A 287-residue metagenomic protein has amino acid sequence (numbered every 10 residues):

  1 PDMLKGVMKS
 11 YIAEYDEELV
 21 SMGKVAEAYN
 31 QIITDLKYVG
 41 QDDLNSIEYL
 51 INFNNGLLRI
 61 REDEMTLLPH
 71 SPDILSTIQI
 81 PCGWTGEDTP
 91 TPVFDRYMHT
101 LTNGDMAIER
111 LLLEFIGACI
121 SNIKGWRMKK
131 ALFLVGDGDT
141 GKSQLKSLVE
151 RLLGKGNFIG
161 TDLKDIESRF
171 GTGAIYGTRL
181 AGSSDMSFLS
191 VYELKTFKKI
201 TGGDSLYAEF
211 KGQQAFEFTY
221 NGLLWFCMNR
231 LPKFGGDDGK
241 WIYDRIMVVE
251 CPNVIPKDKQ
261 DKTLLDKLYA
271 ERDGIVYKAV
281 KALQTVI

Functional and structural regions predicted by a protein language model:
P1-I80, R245: Intein modules and their embedded homing endonuclease domains
K5, L44, L57-G177, M247-E250 (+2 more regions): P-loop NTPase catalytic core of nucleic-acid-dependent motor ATPases
I47-Y49, F53-L57, R61, Y220-D238: Catalytic nucleotidyl-transfer cores of nucleotide-processing enzymes
G141-S143, L189-Y192, P232-D237, I255-K259: Switch/connector loops and helix/strand junctions flanking conserved nucleotide-binding motifs in nucleotide-processing
G160-E167, K195-A215, D258-L264: Substrate-gripping "pore-loop 1 plus following alpha2 helix"
F170-G177, A208-M228: AAA+/SF3 P-loop NTPase mechanochemical coupling elements
T178-G203, F216-Y220, F234-I242: Conserved AAA+/SF3 P-loop NTPase catalytic/coupling segment centered on the Walker-B
E217-L223, G236-I287: Phosphate-sensing "switch" segment of ASCE/P-loop ATPases
